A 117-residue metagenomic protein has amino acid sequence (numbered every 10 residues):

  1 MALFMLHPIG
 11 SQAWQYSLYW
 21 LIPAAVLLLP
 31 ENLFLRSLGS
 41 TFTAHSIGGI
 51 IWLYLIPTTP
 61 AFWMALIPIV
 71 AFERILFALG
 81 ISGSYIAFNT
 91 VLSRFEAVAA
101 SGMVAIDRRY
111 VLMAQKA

Functional and structural regions predicted by a protein language model:
M1-S101, D107, K116-A117: Membrane-embedded alpha-helical hairpins and interfacial helices in multi-pass inner-membrane proteins
V111-L112: N-terminal leader-region detector that preferentially activates on the first domain or presequence of a protein
